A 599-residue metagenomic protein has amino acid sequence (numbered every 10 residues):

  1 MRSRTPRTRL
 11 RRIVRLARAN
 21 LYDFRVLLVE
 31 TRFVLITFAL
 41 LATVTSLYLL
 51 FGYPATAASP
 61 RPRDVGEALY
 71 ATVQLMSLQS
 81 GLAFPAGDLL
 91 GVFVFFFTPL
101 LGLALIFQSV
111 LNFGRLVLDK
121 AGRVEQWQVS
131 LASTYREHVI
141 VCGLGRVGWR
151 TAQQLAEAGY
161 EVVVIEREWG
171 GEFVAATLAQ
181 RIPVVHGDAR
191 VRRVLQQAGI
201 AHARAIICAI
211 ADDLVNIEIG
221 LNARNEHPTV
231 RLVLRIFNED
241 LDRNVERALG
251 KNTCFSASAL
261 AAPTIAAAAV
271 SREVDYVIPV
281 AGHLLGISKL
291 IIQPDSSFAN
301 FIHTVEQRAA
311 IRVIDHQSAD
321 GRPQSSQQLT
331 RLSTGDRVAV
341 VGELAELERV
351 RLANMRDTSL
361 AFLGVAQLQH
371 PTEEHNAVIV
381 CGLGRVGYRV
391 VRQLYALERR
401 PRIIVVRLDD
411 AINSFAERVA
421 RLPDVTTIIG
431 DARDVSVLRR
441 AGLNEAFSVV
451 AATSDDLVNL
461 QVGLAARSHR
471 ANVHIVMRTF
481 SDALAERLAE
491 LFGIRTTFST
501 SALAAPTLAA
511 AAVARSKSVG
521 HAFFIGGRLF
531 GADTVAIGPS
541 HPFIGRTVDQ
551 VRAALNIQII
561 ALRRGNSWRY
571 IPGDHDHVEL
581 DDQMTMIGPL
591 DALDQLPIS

Functional and structural regions predicted by a protein language model:
M1-S599: Cytosolic regulatory regions of ion transport systems
